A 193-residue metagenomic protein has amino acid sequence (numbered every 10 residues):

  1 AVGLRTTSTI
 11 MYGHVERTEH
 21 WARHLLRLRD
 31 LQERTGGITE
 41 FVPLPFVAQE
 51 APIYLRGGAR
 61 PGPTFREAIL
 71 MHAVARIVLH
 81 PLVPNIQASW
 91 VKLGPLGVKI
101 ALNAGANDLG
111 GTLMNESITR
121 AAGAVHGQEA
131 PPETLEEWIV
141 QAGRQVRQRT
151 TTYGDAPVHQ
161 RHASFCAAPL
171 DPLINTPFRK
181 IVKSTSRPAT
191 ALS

Functional and structural regions predicted by a protein language model:
A1-T9: Radical SAM/AdoMet-radical enzyme domain recognition
R5, V15-R29, L93-A104: Catalytic cores of alpha/beta
M11-G13: Short strand-loop junctions, especially beta-strand C-caps/beta-turns that link beta-sheets to coils or alpha-helices
E33-S193: Auxiliary Fe-S-binding modules of radical SAM enzymes
